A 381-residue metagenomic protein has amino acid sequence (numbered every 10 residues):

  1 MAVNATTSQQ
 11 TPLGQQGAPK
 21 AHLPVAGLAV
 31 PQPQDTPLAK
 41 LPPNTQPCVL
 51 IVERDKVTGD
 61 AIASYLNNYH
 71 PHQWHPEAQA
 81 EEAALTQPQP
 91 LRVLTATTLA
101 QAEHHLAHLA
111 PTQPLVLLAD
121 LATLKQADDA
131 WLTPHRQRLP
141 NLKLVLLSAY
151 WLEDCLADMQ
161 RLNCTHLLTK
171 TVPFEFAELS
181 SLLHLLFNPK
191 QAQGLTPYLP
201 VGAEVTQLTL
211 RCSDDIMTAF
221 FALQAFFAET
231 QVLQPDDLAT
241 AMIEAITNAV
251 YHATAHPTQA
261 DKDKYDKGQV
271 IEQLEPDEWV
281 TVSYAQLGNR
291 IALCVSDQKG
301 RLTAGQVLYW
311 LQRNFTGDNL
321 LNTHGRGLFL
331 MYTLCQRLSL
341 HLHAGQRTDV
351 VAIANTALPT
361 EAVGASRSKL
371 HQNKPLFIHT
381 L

Functional and structural regions predicted by a protein language model:
N4-T45, N68-Q89: Intrinsically disordered, low-complexity terminal tails and inter-domain linkers enriched for S/T/G/P/D/E
T45-A83, R92-T95, L117-L118: Conserved acidic segment of CheY-like receiver
G59, T98-L106, T112-H135, S148-C155: Conserved phosphotransfer microenvironments
T97, V145-F187: Output/docking surface of receiver
L115-V116, T165, Q336: Conserved acidic residues
W151, A177, S181-T240, Y251 (+3 more regions): Bergerat-fold GHKL ATPase/HATPase_c domain
P197-E204, V250-L381: Conserved beta-strand-loop-beta-strand hairpin that lines the nucleotide-binding pocket of ATP/GTP-utilizing enzymes
D237, A241, A245, G327 (+1 more regions): Conserved N-box helix within the HATPase_c
